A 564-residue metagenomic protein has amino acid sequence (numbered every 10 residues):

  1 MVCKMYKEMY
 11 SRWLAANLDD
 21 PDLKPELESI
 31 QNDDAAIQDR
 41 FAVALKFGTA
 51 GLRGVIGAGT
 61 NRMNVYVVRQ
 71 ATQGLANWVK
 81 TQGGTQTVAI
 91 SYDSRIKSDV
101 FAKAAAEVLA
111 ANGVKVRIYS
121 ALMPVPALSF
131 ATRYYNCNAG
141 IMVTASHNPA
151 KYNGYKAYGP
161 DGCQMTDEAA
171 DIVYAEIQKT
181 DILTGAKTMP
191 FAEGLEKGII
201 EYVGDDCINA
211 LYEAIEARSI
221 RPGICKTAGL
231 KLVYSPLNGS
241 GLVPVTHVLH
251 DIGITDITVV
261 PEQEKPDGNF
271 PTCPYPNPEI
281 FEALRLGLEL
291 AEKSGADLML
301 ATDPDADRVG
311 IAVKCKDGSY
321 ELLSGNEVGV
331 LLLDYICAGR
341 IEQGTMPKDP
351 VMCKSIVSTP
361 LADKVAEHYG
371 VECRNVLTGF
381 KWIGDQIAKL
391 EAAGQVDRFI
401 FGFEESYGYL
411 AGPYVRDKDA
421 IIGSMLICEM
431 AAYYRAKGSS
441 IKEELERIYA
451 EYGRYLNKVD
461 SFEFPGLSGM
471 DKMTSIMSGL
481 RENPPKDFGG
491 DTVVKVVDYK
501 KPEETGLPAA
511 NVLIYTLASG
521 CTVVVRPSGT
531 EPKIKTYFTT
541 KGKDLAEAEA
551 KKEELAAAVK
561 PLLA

Functional and structural regions predicted by a protein language model:
V2-A105, N112, G194-A228, S240: An N-terminal, well-structured beta->alpha segment
A36-F41, L45, N153-A283, E289-A291: Gly/Ser/Thr-enriched, mixed-charge loops and adjacent short helices that form phosphate/oxyanion-binding elements
F41-N61, A145-S146, L232, P236-V248 (+4 more regions): Conserved phosphate/anionic-ligand binding catalytic regions in large, soluble enzymes, centered on
A50, I90, L128, I141 (+11 more regions): Buried hydrophobic positions in well-ordered alpha/beta secondary-structure cores of metabolic enzymes
A89-Y152, T255-G310: N-terminal small/polar loop signature for handling phosphorylated ligands or for N-terminal nucleophile
V100-L109, Y152-Y158, V245, D307-N326 (+1 more regions): Short Gly/Thr/Asp-enriched flexible loops that form oxyanion-binding sites at enzyme active sites
Y158-T188, N326-D349, K354-V365, A420: Glycine-rich phosphate-binding loop plus the immediately following alpha-helix
E292, A296-L298, S319-E321, G339-R526 (+3 more regions): Phosphate-binding and adjacent anionic-ligand microenvironments
